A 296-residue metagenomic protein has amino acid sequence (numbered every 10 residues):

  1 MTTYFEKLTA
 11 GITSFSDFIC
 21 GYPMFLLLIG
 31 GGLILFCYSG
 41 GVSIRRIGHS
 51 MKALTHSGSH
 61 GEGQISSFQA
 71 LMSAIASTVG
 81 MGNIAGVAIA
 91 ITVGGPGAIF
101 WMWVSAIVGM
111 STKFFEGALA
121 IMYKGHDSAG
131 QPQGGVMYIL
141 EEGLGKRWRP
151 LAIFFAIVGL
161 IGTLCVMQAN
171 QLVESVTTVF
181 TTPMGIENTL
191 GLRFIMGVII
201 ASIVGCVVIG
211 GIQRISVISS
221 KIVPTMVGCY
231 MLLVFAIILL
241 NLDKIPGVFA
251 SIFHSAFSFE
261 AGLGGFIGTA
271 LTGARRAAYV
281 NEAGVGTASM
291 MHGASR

Functional and structural regions predicted by a protein language model:
M1-M81, I91-A98, G109: N-terminal alpha-helical transmembrane segments of multi-pass membrane transport and channel/translocase proteins
T13-Y22, T178-I195, S219: Interfacial loop-to-helix junctions that mark the boundaries of transmembrane helices in multi-pass membrane
S14, F18, I29-F36, A70-S77 (+5 more regions): Hydrophobic alpha-helical transmembrane segments of multi-pass small-molecule transporters/permeases
S14, H49-H56, K124, Y138-E142 (+4 more regions): Short amphipathic alpha-helical coupling elements at transmembrane boundaries
L27-M51, V173-V176, L192-L240, I245-F253: Membrane-interface loop-to-helix entry segments
H60-V93, L119-M137, E141, F154-I157 (+1 more regions): Alpha-helical membrane segments and immediately flanking helix-loop junctions that form or couple to the substrate/ion
V93, M102-A106, M110-G125, A129-M184: Hydrophobic transmembrane alpha-helices that form the core helical bundles of multi-pass secondary transporters
S219-R296: Acidic, glycine-rich loop-and-beta core segments that form the ion-binding/anion-interacting portion of active sites
